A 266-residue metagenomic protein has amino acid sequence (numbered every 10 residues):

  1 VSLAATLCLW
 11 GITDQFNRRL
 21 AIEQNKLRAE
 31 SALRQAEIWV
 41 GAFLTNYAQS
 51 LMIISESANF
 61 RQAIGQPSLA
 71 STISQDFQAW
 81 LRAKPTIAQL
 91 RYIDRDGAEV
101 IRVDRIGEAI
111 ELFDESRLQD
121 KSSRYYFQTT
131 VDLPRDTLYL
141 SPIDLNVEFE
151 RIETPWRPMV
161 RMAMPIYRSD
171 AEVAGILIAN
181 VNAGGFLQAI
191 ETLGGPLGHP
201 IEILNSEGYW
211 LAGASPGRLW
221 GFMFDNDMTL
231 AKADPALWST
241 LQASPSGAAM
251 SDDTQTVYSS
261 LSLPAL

Functional and structural regions predicted by a protein language model:
S2-Q66, A79-T86, P158: Juxtamembrane extracytoplasmic/periplasmic/luminal helical "stalk" adjacent to the first N-terminal
E30, A48, S74-Q78, S123-F127 (+3 more regions): Extracytoplasmic/secreted envelope proteins and their assembly/folding machinery, especially bacterial periplasmic
T45-M52, W80-I106, D132-Y139, E191-L211 (+2 more regions): Short N-terminal helix-loop-first-beta-strand/juxtamembrane motif that initiates sensory/input modules
S74-L81, T137-E153, G185-E191: Short, basic/aromatic recognition patches
R102, I152-G195, P200, L211-S215 (+2 more regions): Conserved beta-strands of PAS-like sensory domains
D104-N180: Extracytoplasmic/periplasmic ligand-binding sensor regions of membrane-associated signaling proteins
A109-D120, G184-L193, G217-A231: A short, polar/charged loop-to-alpha-helix boundary motif
N226-L266: Extracellular/periplasmic juxtamembrane segments that couple receptor/chemosensory ectodomains to their
